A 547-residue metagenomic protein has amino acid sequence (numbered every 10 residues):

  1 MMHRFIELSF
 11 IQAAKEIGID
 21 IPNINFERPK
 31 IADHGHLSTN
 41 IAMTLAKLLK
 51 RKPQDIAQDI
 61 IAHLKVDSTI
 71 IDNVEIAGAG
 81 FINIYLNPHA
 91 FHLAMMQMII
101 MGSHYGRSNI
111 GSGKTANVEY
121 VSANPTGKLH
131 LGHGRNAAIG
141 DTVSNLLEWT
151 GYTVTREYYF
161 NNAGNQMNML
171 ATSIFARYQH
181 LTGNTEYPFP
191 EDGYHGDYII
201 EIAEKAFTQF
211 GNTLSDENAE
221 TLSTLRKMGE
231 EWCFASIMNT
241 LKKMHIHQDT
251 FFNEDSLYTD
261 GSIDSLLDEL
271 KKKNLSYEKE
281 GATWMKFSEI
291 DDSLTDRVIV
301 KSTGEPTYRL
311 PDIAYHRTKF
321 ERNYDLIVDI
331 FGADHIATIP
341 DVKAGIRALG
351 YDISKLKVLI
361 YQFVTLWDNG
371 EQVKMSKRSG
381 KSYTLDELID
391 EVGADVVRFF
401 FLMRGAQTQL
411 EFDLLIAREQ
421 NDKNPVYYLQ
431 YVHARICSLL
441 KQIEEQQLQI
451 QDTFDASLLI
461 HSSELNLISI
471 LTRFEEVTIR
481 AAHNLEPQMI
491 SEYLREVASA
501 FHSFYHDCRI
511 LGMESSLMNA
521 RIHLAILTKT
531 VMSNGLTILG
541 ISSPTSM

Functional and structural regions predicted by a protein language model:
M1-H92, S103, R107-M547: Non-catalytic interaction-recognition regions
L93-M98: Short, charged, solvent-exposed linker or helix-capping segments at domain edges/interfaces that act as flexible hinges
